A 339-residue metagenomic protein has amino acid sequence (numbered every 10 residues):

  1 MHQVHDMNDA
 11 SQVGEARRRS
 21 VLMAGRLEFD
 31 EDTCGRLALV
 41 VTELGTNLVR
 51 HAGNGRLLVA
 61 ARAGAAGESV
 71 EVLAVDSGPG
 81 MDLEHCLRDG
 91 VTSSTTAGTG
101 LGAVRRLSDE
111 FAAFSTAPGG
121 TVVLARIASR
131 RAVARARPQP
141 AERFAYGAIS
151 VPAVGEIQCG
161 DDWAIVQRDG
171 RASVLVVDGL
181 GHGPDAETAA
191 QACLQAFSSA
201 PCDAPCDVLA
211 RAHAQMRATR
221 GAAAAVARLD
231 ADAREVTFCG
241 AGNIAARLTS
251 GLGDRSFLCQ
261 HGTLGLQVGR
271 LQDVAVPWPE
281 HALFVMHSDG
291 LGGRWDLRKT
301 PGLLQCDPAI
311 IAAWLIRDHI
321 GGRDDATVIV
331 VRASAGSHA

Functional and structural regions predicted by a protein language model:
M1-H5, G45-Q139, R168-V174, L229-A231 (+2 more regions): Conserved beta-strand-loop-beta-strand hairpin that lines the nucleotide-binding pocket of ATP/GTP-utilizing enzymes
M1-L39, R137-Q167: Bergerat-fold GHKL ATPase/HATPase_c domain
V4-D9, V13, A210-R220, P279-A339: C-terminal catalytic subdomain
P79, G179-A186, G290-W295: Short acidic, Gly/Ser-rich segments with clustered Asp/Glu that frequently serve as metal-coordination loops in enzyme
S129-L180, D185-Q195, Q267-G269, D273: N-terminal entry segment of metal-dependent catalytic domains or homologous docking segments
Q139-G160, L209-R217, G242-A275, P279 (+3 more regions): PP2C/PPM family metal-dependent serine/threonine protein phosphatase catalytic domain, recognizing the conserved
D185-G253, L258, L271, V331: Catalytic core of PPM/PP2C metal-dependent serine/threonine phosphatase domains
